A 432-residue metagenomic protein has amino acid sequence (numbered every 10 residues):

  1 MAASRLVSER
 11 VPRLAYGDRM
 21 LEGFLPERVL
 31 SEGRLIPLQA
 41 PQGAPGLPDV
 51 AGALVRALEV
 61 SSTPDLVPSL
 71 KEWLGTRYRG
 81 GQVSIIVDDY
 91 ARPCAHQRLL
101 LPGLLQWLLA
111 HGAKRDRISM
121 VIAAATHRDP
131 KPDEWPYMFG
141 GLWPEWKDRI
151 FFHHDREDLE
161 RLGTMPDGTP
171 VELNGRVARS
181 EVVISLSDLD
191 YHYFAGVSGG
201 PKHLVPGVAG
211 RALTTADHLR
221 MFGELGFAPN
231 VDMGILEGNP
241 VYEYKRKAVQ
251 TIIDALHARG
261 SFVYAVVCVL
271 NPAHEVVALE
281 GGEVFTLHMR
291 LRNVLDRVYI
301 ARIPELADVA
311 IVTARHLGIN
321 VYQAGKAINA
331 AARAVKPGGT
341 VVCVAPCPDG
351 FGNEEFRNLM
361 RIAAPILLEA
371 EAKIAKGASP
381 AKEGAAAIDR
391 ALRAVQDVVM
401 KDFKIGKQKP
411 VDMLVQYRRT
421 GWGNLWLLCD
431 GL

Functional and structural regions predicted by a protein language model:
M1-A57: N-terminal amphipathic/basic leader segments beginning at the initiator methionine
L38-Y78, D296-R297: N-terminal glycine-/serine-/threonine-rich phosphate-binding loop
T63-I86, A110-R115, H257-G260, A301-D308 (+1 more regions): Glycine-rich phosphate/diphosphate-binding loops that line cofactor/substrate pockets in enzymes
G81-C94, S119-T126, A310-T313: Short glycine-rich or small-residue beta-strand-to-loop segments that form or flank ligand, phosphate, metal/Fe-S
L109, G325-L432: C-terminal non-catalytic interaction/assembly regions of soluble proteins
S119-W135, H154-L162, D349-G352: Short, conserved secondary-structure transition motifs
W135-R161, A375-G384, R390-A391, V395-V399: A glycine-rich helix N-cap at a beta->alpha junction
W143-L306: Conserved, well-structured core segments that form the ligand-binding/active-site neighborhood of functional domains
